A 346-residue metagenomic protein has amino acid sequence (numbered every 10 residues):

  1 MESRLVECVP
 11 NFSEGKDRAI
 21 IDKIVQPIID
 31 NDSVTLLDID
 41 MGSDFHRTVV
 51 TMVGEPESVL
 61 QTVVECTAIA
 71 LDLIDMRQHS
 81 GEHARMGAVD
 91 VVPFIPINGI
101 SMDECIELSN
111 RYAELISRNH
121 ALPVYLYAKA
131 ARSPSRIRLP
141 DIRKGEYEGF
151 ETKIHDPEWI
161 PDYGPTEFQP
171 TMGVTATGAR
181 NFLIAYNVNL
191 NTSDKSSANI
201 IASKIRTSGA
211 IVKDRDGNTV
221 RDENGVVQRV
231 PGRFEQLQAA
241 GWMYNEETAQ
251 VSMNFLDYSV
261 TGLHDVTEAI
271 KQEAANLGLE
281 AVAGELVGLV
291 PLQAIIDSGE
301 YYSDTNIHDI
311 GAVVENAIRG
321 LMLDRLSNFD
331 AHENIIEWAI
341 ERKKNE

Functional and structural regions predicted by a protein language model:
M1-E346: Long, contiguous binding/interaction regions
